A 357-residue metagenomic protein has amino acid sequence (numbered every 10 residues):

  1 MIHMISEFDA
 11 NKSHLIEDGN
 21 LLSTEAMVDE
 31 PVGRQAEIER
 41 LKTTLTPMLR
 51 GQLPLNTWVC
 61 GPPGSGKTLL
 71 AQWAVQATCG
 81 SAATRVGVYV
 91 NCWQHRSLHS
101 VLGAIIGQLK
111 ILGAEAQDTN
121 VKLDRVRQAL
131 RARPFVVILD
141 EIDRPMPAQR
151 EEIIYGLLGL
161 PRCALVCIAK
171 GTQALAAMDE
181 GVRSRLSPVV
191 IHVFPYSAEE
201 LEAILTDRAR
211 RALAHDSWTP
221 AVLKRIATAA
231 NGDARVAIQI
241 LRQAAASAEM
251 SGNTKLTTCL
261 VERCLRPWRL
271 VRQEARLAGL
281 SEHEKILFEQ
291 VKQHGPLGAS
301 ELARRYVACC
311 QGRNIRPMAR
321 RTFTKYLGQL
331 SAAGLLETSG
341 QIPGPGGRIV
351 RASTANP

Functional and structural regions predicted by a protein language model:
M1-P54: A short, basic N-terminal segment
D9-E17, S23, A71, W93-I204 (+6 more regions): Mid-core helix/loop region of P-loop NTP-binding domains shared across ATPases and GTPases
Q52-W73: Walker A/P-loop nucleotide-binding motif
N56-W58, G80-Q94: Conserved catalytic segments around the Walker B and adjacent sensor/switch elements of P-loop NTPase domains
Q76-V86, K110-G113: Post-Walker A helix-loop "phosphate-sensing" segment adjacent to the P-loop in P-loop NTPases
A230-A245, K255: The conserved phosphate-sensing helix
A248-R269: Conserved C-terminal helix/linker of AAA+ ATPases
P296-P357: Terminal-proximal interaction/regulatory segments of ATP-powered molecular machines
